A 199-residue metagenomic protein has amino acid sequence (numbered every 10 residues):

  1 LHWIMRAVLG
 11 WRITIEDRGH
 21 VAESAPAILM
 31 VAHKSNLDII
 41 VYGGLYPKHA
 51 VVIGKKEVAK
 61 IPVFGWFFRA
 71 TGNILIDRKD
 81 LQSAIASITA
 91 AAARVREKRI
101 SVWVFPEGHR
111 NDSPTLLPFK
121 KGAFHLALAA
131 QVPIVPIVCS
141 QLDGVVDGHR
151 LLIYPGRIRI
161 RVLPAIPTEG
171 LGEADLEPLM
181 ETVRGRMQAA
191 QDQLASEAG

Functional and structural regions predicted by a protein language model:
L1-T14: N-terminal membrane-anchoring alpha-helices
M5-R6, F68, V95, A127: A generic structural signal for well-ordered alpha-helical segments
R6-V8, E23-L81: Catalytic core of membrane glycerolipid acyltransferases/transacylases, capturing the structured, soluble-facing
I15, L29, V52, I160-V162: Generic preference for hydrophobic
E16, I53-K55, D77-R78, P106 (+1 more regions): Thr-Gly-centered strand-to-loop micro-motif
R18-A22: Glycine-rich helix-loop-beta junction characteristic of Rossmann-like nucleotide cofactor-binding loops
I85-G199: Non-catalytic C-terminal accessory region of glycerolipid acyltransferases and related lyso-lipid remodeling enzymes
